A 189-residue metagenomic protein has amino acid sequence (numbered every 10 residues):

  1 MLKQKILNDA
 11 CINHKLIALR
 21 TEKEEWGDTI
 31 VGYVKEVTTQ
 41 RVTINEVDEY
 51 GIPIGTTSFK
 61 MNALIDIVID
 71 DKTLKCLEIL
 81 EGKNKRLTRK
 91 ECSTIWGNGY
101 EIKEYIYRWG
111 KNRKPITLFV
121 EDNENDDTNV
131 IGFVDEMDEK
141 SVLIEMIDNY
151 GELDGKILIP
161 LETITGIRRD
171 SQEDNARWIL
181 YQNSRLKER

Functional and structural regions predicted by a protein language model:
M1-T29, D48-D126, D148-P160, T165-R189: Short glycine-rich, low-complexity segments
D28-E36, T128-E136: Short beta-strand-centered aromatic/proline hotspots
Y33-Y50: N-terminal beta-strand/beta-hairpin edge segment
T38-T39, M61, D138-E139, L161: Residue-level signal for tight coil/turn positions that link beta-strands
R41-I44, K140-E145: Short aromatic-glycine-enriched beta-strand elements
